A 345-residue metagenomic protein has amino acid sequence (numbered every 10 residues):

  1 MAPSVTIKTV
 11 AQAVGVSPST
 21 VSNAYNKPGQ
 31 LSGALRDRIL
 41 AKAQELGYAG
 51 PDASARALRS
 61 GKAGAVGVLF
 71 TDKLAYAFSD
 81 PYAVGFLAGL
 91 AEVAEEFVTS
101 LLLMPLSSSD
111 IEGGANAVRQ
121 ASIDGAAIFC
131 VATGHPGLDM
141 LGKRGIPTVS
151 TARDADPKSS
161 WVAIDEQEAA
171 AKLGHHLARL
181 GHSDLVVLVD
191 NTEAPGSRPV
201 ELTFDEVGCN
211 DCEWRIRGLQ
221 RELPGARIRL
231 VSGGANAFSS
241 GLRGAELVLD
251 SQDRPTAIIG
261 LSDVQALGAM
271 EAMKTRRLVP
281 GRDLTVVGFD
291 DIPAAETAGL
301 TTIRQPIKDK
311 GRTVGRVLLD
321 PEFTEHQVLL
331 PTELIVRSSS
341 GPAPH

Functional and structural regions predicted by a protein language model:
M1-G64: N-terminal helix-turn-helix DNA-binding module of bacterial transcription factors
M1-T6, T20, A65-V68, K73-A178: Alpha-helical recognition/docking segments in bacterial nutrient-uptake and carbohydrate-utilization systems
S17, G64, D124, H182-D184 (+1 more regions): Short acidic/polar active-site loop segments enriched in Thr and Asp
L46, L180-H182, V248-R254: Glycine-rich phosphate-binding loop signature in dinucleotide/nucleotide-binding domains
K73-V84, M104-I111, V162-K172, V187-G244 (+4 more regions): Hinge/beta->alpha junction and helix N-cap segments in small-molecule ligand-binding domains
I123-F129, V186-L188, L230-V231, R254-S262 (+1 more regions): Periplasmic-binding protein-like
L242, E246, S251-H345: Flexible loop/turn connectors
